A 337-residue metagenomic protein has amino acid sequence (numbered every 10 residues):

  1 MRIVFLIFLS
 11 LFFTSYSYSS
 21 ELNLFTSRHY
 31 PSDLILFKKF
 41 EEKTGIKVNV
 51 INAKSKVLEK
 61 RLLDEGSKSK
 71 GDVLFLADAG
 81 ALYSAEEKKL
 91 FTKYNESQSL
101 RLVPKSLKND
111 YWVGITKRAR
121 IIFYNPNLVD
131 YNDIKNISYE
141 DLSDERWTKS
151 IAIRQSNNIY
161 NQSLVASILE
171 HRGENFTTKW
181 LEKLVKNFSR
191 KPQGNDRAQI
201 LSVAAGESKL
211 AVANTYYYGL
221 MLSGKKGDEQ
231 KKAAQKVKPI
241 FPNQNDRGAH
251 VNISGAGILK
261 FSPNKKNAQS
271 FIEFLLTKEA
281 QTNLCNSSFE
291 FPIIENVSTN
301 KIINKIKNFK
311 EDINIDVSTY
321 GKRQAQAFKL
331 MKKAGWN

Functional and structural regions predicted by a protein language model:
V4-T14: Bacterial N-terminal signal peptides
S15-S19: Sec/Tat signal peptide C-region and signal peptidase I cleavage site
S20-S84, N337: Early extracytoplasmic/lumenal segment of secretory-pathway proteins
N23, I121-F123, G255-G257: Residues embedded in well-ordered beta-strands
S27, P31, K70-E207, M221-L222: Extracytoplasmic ligand-binding site segments that recognize negatively charged/polar headgroups
R101, R118, L181-V185, R190-Q193 (+1 more regions): Periplasmic-binding protein-like
S254-N314: Mature extracytoplasmic/periplasmic domains
T299-N337: Extracellular/periplasmic bilobal clamshell ligand-binding domains
